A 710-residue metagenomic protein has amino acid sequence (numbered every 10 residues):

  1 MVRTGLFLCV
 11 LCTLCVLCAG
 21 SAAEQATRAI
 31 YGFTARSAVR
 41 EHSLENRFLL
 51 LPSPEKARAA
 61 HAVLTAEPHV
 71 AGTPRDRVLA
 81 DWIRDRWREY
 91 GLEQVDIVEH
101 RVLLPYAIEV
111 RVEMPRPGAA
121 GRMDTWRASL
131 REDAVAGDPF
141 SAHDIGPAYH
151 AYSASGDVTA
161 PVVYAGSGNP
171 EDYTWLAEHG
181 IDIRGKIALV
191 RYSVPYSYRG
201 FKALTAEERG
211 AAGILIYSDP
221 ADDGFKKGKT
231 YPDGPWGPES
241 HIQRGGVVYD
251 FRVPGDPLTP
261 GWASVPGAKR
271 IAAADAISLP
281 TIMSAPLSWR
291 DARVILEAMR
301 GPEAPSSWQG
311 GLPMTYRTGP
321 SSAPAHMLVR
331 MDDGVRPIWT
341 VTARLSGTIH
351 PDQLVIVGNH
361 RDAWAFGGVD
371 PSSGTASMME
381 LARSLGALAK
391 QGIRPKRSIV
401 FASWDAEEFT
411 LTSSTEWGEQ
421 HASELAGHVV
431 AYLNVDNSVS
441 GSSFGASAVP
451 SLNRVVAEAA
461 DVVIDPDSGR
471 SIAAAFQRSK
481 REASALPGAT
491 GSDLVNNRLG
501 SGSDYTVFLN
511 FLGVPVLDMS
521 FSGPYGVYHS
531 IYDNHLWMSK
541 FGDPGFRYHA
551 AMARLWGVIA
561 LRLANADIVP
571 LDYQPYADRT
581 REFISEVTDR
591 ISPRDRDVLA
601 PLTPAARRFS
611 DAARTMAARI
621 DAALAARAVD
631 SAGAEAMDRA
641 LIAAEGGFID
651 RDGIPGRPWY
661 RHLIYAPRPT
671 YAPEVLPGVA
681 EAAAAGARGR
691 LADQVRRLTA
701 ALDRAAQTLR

Functional and structural regions predicted by a protein language model:
F7-V16: Bacterial N-terminal signal peptides
A26-S43, L50, A62-R184, V194 (+2 more regions): Noncatalytic luminal/extracellular "stalk/propeptide" segments of secretory-pathway proteins
S43-L51, T65-P74, A148-Y149, S153 (+10 more regions): Second-shell loop/turn segments in exported
F140-W175, V253-V369, E380-R383, A387-Q391: Soluble metallo-hydrolase cores and metallopeptidase-like ectodomains found primarily in the secretory/periplasmic
V162-G234, T348-L354, W364, M379 (+2 more regions): A conserved hydrophobic secondary-structure block that centers on an alpha-helix together with its immediately flanking
P220, V341, V357-L411, E416 (+1 more regions): Alpha-helical metal-binding/catalytic segments enriched in His/Glu/Asp
E239-E303, H350, D405-S539, G545 (+5 more regions): Metal-dependent peptidase/peptidase-like ectodomains
P524, A550, R554-R710: C-terminal non-catalytic alpha-helical accessory regions
